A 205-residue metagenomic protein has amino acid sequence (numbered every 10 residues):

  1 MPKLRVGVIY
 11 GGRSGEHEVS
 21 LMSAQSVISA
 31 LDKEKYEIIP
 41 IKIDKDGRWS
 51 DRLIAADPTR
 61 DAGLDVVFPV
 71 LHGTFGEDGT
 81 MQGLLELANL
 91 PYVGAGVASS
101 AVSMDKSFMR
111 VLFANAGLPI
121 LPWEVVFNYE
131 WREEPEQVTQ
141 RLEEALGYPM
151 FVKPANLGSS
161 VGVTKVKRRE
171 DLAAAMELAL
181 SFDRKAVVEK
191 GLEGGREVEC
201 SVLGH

Functional and structural regions predicted by a protein language model:
M1-A98, V102-V111, F127-V138: ATP-binding N-terminal substructure of ATP-dependent carboxylate-amine bond-forming enzymes
L71-T74, E124, A155, G191-L192 (+1 more regions): Anionic group-transfer/hydrolysis microenvironments
Y92, P119-I120: Rossmann-fold dehydrogenase core element
A98-S99, V126-W131, A155-S159, R169-L172 (+1 more regions): Short acidic/polar capping segments at secondary-structure boundaries
F113-A114, L121, L142-V163, D183-G195: ATP-grasp fold ATP-binding core
E136-R141, K165, R169: Charged helix-capping and loop-helix junction motifs
T164-H205: Phosphate-binding site of ATP-dependent enzymes
